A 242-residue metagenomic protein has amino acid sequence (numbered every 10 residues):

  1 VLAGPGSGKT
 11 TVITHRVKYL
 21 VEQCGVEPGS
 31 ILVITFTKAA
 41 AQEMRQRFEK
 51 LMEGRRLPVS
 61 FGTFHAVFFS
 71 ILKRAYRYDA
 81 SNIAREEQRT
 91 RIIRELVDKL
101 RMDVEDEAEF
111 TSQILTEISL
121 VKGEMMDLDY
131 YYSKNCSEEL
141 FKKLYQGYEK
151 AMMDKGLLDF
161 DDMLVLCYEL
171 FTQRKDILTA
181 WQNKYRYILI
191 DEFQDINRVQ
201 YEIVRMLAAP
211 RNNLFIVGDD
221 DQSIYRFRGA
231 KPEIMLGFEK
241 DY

Functional and structural regions predicted by a protein language model:
V1-D79, T179, E233, G237: P-loop NTPase Walker
V1-L2, L32, A40, S60 (+1 more regions): Conserved helicase NTPase motor core
V17, F68, S119-M126, A208: Short alpha-helix boundary/capping elements
R45-R47, K73, R94, Y201-E202 (+1 more regions): Short amphipathic alpha-helical segments
R56-P58, Y76-D162: ATP-hydrolysis module of ASCE/P-loop NTPase motor domains, specifically the Walker B Asp-Glu catalytic pair
E239-Y242: Short, intrinsically disordered, charge-balanced linker/junction segments flanking boundaries in proteins
